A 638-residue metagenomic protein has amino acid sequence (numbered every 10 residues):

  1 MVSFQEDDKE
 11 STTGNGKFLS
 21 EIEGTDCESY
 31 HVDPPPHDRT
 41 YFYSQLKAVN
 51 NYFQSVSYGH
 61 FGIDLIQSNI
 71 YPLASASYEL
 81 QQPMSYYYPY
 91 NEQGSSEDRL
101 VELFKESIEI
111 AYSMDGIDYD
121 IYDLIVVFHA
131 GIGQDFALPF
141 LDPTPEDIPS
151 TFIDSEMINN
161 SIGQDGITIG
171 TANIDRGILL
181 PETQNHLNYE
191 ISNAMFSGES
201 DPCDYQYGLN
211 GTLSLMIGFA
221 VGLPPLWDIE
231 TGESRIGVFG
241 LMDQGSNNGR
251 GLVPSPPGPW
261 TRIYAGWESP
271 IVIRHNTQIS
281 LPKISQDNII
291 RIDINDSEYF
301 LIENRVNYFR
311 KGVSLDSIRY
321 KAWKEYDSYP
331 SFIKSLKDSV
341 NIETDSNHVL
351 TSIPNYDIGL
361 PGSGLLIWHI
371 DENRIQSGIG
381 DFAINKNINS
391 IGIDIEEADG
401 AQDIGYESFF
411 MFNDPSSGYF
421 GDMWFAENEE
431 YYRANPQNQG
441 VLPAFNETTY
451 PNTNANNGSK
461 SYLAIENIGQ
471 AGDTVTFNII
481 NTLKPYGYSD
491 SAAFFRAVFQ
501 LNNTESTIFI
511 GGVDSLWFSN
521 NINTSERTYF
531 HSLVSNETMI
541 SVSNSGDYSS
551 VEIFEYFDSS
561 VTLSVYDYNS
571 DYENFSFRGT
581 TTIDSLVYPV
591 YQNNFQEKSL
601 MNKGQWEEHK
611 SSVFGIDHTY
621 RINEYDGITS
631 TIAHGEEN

Functional and structural regions predicted by a protein language model:
T40-N188: Active-site-proximal segments of metallohydrolase catalytic domains
L124-E325, N373: Extracellular hydrolytic enzyme modules, especially secreted metalloproteases of the metzincin/thermolysin-like class
K283-K484: Extracellular low-complexity, Gly/Ser/Thr-rich intrinsically disordered linkers and protease-sensitive activation/hinge
E298-L301, T504-F509, Y548-E552, S585-P589 (+2 more regions): Entry beta-strands of beta-propeller and related beta-repeat scaffolds
D490-L501, T528-G546, E573-T580, V613-T631: Repeated scaffold domains used in trafficking and secretory/extracellular systems, primarily beta-propellers
D514, F557, N593-F595, E636-E637: Residue-level signature of beta-propeller blades and closely related beta-rich strand-turn architectures in secreted
N521-T524, F557-D558, N602-Q605: Short loop/turn segments that connect beta-strands within beta-propeller blades
